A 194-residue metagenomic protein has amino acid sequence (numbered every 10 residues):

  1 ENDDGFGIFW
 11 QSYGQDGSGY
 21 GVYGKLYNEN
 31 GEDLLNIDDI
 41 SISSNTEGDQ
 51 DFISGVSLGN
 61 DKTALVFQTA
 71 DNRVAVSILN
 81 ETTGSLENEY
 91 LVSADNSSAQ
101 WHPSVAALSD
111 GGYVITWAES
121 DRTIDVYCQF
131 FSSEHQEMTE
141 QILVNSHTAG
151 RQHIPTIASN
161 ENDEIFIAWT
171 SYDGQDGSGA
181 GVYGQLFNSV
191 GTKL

Functional and structural regions predicted by a protein language model:
E1-L194: Extracellular, repeat-based ectodomains that mediate carbohydrate processing or recognition
